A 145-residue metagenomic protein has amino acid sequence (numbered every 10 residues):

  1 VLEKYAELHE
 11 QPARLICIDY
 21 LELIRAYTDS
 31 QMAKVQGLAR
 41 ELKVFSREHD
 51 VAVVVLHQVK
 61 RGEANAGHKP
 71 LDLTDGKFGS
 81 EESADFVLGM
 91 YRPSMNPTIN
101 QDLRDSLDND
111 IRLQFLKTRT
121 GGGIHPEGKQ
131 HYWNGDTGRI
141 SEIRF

Functional and structural regions predicted by a protein language model:
V1-I16, V44-H49, R61-F145: C-terminal regions of RecA-like/P-loop NTPase motor modules
Y20: Walker B catalytic acidic pair
R25-Q36, E63-D72: Flexible beta-alpha connector loops of hexameric P-loop NTPases
D29-F45, L88: A short alpha/beta connector and helix-capping loop motif
A52: Residue-level detector of anion-binding/catalytic polar loops
V55-Q58: Conserved H-loop
